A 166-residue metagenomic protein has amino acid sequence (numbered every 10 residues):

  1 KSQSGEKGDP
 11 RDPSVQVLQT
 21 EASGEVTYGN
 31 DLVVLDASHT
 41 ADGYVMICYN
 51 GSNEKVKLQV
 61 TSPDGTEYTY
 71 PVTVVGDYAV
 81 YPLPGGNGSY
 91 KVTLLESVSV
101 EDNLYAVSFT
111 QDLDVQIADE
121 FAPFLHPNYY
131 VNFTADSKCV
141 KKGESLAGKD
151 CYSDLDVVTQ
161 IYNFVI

Functional and structural regions predicted by a protein language model:
K1-Q3: N-terminal Sec signal peptide cleavage junction
G5-Q116: Beta-strand-enriched, solvent-exposed domains that form extended recognition/catalytic surfaces
F121-I166: Secondary-structure boundary elements
